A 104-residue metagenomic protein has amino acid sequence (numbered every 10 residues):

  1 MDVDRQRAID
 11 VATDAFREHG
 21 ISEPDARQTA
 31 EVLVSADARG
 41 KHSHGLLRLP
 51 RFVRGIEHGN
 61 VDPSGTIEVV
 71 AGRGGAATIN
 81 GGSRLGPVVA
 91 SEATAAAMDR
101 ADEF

Functional and structural regions predicted by a protein language model:
M1-H19: Generic N-terminal amphipathic, Lys/Arg-enriched alpha-helix
D4, I21, D25, L85 (+2 more regions): Short, contiguous, pocket-lining structural segments that sit at or immediately flank catalytic/ligand-binding sites
R17-G20, S35-H42: N-terminal and secondary-structure boundary signal
G20-Q28, S43-L46: Flexible, glycine/charged-enriched surface loops at secondary-structure junctions
P24-A26, M98-E103: Glycine-rich phosphate/diphosphate-binding loops that line cofactor/substrate pockets in enzymes
H44-A101: Active-site cofactor/substrate anionic-group-binding motifs, chiefly glycine- and Lys/Arg-rich phosphate-binding loops
